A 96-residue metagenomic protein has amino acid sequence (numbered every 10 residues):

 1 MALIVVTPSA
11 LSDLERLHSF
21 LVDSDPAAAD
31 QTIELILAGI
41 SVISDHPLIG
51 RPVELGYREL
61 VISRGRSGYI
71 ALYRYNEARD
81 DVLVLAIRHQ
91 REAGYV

Functional and structural regions predicted by a protein language model:
M1-Y57, V61-R64, A78: Basic, Lys/Arg-enriched alpha-helical interface segments
L21, R64-V96: Enriched for short, Lys/Arg-rich terminal
